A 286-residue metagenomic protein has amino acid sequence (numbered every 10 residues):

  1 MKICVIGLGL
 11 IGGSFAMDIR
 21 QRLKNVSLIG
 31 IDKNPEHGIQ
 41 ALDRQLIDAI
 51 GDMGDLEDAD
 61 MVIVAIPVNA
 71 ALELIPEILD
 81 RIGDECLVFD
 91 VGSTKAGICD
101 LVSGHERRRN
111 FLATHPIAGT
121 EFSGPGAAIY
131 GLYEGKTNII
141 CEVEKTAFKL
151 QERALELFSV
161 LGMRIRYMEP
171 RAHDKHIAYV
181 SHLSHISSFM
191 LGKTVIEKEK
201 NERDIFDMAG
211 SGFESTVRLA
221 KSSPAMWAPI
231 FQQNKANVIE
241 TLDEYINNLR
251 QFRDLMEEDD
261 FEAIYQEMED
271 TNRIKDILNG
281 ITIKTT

Functional and structural regions predicted by a protein language model:
M1-M53, E57: NAD(P)+-binding Rossmann beta1-loop-alpha1 motif at the extreme N-terminus of oxidoreductases
K2, N25-S27, N110, T137 (+1 more regions): Residues at the starts of beta-strands that form the adenosine-phosphate
M53-I82, C86-F89: Rossmann-like NAD(P)-binding element
I66-V68, G92-S93, P116, E144: Short glycine-/small-residue-rich Rossmann-like dinucleotide-binding loops
P76-G126: Rossmann-like NAD(P)(H) cofactor-binding subdomain of soluble oxidoreductases
Y130-R218: Internal alpha-helical scaffold of NAD(P)-dependent oxidoreductase catalytic cores
E202-T271: Interdomain hinge/lid region at the active-site interface of Rossmann-like NAD(P)-dependent oxidoreductases
